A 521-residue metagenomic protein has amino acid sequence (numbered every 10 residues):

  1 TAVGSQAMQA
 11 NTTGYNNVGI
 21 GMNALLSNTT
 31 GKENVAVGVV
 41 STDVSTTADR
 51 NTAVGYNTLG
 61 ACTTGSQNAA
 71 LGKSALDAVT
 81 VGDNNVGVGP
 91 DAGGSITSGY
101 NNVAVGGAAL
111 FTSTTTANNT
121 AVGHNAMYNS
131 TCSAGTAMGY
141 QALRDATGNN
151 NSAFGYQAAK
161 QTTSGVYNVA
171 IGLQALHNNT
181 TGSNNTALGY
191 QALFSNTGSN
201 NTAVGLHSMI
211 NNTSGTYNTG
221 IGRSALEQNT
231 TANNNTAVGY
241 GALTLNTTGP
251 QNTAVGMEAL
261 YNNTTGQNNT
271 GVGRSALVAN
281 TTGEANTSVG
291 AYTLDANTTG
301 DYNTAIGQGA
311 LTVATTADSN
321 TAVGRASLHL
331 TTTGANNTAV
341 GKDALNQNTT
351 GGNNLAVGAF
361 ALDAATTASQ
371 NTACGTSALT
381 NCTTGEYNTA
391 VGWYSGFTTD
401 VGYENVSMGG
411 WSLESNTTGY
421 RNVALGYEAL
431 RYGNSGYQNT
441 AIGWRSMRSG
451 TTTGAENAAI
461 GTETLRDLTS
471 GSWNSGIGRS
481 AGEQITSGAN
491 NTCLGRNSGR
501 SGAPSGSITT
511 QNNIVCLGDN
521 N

Functional and structural regions predicted by a protein language model:
T1-N521: Glycine- and small/polar-enriched repetitive beta-structure motifs of secreted/surface proteins
